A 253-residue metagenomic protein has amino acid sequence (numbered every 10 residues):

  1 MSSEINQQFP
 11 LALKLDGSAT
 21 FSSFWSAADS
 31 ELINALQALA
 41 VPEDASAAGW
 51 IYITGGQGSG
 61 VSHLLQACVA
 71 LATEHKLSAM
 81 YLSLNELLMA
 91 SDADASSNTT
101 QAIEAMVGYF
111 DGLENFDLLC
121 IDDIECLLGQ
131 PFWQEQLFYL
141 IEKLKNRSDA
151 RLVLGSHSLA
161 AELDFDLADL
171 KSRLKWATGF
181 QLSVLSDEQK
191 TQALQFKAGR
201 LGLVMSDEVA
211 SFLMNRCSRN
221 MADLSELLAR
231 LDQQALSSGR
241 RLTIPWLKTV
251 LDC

Functional and structural regions predicted by a protein language model:
M1-E43, L236-C253: A short, basic N-terminal segment
D44-L65: Walker A/P-loop nucleotide-binding motif
E74-F116: AAA+/P-loop NTPase substrate/partner-engagement loops
L84, Y109-Q136, R147, R151-S156: Conserved P-loop NTPase "ATPase switch" module shared by AAA+ and STAND
Y139-A168: Sensor-1/coupling segment of RecA-like P-loop NTPase cores
A161-D164, A177-Q189: Conserved AAA+ ATPase "SRH/arginine-finger" region at the nucleotide-binding site
A168, A177, E188-V204: Conserved AAA+ ATPase "sensor/coupling" helix adjacent to the nucleotide-binding pocket
S211-N215, A222-L236: C-terminal helical "lid" of AAA+/P-loop NTPase domains
